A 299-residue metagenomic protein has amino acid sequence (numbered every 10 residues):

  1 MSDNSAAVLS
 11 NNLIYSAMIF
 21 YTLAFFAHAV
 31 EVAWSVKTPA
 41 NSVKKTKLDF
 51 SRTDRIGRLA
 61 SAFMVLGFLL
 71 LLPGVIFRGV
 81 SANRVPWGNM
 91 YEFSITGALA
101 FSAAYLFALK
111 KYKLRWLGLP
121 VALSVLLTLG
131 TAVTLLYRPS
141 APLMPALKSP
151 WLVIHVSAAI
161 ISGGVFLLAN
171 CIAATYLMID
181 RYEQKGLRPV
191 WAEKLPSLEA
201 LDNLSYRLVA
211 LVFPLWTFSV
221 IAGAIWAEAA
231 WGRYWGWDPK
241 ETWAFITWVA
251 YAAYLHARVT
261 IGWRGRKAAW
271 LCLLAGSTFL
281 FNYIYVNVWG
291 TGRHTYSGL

Functional and structural regions predicted by a protein language model:
M1-L299: Polytopic transmembrane helical bundles with strong interfacial aromatic enrichment
